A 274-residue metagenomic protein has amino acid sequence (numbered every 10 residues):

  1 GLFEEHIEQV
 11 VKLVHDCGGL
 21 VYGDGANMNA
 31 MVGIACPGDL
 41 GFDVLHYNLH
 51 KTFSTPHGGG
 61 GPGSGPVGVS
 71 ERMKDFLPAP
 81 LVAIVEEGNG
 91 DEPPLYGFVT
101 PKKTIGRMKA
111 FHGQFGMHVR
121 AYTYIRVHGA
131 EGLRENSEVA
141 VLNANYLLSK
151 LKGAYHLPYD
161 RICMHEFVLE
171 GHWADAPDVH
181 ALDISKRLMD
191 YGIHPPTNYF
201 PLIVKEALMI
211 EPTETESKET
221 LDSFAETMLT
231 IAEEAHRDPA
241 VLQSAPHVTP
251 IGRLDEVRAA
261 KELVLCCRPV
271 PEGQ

Functional and structural regions predicted by a protein language model:
G1-C17, V32-A35: Active-site core of PLP-dependent enzymes with the aminotransferase class I/II
G1-F3, M28-A30, F53-S54, D175: Short, small-residue-enriched loops and turns at beta-alpha junctions that line or gate enzyme active sites
H15, G38, M189: Anion (oxyanion) recognition and catalysis
V21-Y22, P195: Hydrophobic beta-strand scaffold residues
V44-D175: Active-site C-terminal subdomain of aminotransferase-like
H156-Y191, L202, E206-D222: Conserved PLP-binding catalytic core of the aspartate aminotransferase-like
L202-Q274: PLP-dependent enzyme catalytic core of the Aspartate aminotransferase-like
